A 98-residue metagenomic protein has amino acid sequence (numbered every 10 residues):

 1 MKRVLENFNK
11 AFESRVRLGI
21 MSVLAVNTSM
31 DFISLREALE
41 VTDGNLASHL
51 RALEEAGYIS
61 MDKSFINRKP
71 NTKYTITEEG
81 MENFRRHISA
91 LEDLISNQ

Functional and structural regions predicted by a protein language model:
M1-L5, S22, M81-Q98: Amphipathic alpha-helical dimerization/coiled-coil segments that flank or bridge DNA-binding/regulatory modules
N7-N45, S64-N67, K73-T75: N-terminal helix-turn-helix DNA-binding core of bacterial DNA-binding proteins
H49: Residues within the DNA-recognition helix of helix-turn-helix
G57: Glycine-centered, phosphate/nucleic-acid-interacting loop/turn motifs that mediate DNA/RNA or nucleotide
M61: Short beta-strand "wing" residues that participate in macromolecule-binding interfaces
I76-G80: Accessory beta->alpha helical hairpin/"wing" motif in late/C-terminal subdomains of nucleic-acid enzymes
